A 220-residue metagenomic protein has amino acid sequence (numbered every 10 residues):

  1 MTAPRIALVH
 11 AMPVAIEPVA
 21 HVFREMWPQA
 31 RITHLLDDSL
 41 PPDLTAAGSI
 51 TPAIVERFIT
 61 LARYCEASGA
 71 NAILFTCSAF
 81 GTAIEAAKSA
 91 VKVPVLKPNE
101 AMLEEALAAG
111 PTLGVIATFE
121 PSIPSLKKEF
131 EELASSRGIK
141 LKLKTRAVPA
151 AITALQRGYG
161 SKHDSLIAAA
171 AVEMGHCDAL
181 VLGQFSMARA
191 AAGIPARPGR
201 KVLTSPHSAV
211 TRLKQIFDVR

Functional and structural regions predicted by a protein language model:
M1-R220: Non-catalytic structural scaffold of enzyme domains
